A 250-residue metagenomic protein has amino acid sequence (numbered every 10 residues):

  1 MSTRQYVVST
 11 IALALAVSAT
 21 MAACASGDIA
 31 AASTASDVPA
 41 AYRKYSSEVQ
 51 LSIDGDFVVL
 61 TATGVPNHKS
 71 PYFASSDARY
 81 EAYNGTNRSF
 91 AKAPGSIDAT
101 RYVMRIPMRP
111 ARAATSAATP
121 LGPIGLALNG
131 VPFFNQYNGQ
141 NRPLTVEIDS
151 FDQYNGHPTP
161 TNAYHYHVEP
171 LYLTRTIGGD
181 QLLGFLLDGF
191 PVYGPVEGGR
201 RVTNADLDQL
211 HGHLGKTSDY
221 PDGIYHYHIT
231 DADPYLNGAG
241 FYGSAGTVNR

Functional and structural regions predicted by a protein language model:
M1-I11: Bacterial N-terminal signal peptides that target proteins for export
T10-T20: Bacterial N-terminal signal peptides
G27-T145: Solvent-exposed N-terminal domain segments of exported/luminal and surface proteins
G95-I97, D152-N162, L210-G223: Short, low-complexity cationic-aromatic patches
V103-I106, A127-P132, P160-L173, Y220-P234: Extracellular/lumenal glycan-associated surfaces
L144-F151, P160-R201: Short helix-loop boundary/capping segments
L207-R250: Long, compositionally biased interface segments
